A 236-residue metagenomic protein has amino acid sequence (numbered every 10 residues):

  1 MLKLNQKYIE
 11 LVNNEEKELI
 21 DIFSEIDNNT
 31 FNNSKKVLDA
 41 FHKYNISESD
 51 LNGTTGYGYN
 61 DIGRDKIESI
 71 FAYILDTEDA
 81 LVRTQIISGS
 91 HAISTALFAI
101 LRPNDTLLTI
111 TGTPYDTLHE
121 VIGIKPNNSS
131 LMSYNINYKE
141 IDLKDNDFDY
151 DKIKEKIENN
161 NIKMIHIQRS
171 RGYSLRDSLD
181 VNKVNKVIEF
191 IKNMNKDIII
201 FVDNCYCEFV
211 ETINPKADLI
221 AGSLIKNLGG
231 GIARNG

Functional and structural regions predicted by a protein language model:
L2-E16, D27, V37-K43, S47-D50 (+4 more regions): Conserved PLP-enzyme active-site core in the AAT-like
I22-I26: Short N-terminal edge-element motif at the start of the domain
T54, I74-T77: Flexible linker/loop signature enriched in Pro/Ser/Thr and Pro/Gly
G63-R64: TRNA-binding/sensing appendages of the translation machinery
